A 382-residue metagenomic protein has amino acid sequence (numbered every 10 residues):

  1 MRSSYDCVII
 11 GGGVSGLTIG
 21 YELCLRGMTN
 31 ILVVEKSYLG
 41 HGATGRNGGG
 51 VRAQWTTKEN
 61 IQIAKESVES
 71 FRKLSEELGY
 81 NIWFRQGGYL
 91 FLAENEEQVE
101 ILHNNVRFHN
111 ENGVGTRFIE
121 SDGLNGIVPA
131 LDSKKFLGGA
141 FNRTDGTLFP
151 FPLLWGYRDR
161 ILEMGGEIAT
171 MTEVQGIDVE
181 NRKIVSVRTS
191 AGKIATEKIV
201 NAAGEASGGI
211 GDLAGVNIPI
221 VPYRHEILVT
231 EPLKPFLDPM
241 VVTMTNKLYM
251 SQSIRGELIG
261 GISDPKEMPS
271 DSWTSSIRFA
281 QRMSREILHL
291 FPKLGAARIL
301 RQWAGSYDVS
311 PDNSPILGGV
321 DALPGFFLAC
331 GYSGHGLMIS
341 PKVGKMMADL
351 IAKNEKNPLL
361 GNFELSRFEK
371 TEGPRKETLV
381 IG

Functional and structural regions predicted by a protein language model:
R2-S15, L32: Beta1/beta-strand and adjacent pyrophosphate-binding region of the FAD-binding site in flavoprotein oxidoreductases
C24-G45: Glycine-rich FAD pyrophosphate-binding loop
G48-I127, K247, R278, E286-L288: Dinucleotide-binding Rossmann-like beta1-alpha1 core, especially the glycine-rich loop that anchors the ADP
Q62-K65, F91-I101, F141-D159, T274-Q281: Short beta-strand to alpha-helix junction loop
A140-K198: Helical element adjacent to the flavin cofactor pocket in flavoenzyme catalytic cores
K193-D238, W273, P358: Central helical "cap/lid" subdomain
N217, P232-G325: Active-site lid/adjacent beta-loop-alpha segment flanking the redox-cofactor pocket in flavoenzymes
L288-G382: C-terminal catalytic lobe of FAD-dependent flavoproteins
